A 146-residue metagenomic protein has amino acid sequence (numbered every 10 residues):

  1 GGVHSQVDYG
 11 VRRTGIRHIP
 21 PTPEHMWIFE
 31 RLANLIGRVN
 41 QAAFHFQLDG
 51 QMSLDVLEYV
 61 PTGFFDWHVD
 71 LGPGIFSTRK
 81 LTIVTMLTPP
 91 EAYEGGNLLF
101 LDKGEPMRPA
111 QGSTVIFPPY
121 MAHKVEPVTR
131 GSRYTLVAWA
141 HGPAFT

Functional and structural regions predicted by a protein language model:
G1-Q47: Non-heme Fe(II)/2-oxoglutarate
Q41-A42, G63-V69, E94-G95, H123-V125: A short, acidic/glycine-rich surface segment
A43-L54, E94: A short coil-to-beta-strand element that immediately follows conserved catalytic motifs
L48, P73-L81, V128-R130: A generic structural micro-feature
L54-V56, I83-T85, L136-A140: A structural signal for short, well-ordered beta-strand segments
V56-I75: Conserved short histidine dyad/triad with adjacent acidic residue
R79, P89, Y93-T146: Catalytic core of Fe(II)/2-oxoglutarate
